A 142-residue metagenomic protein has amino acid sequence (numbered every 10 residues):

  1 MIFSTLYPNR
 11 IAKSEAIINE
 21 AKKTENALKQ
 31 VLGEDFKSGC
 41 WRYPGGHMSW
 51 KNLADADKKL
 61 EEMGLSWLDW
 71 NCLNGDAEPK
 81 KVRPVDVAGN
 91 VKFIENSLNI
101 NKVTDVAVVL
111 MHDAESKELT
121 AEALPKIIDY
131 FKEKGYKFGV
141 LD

Functional and structural regions predicted by a protein language model:
M1-V85, K102-M111: Metal-dependent polysaccharide deacetylase catalytic core of the NodB/CE4 family, i.e., the active-site-bearing domain
I17, A21, N90, T120 (+1 more regions): Aromatic/hydrophobic pocket-lining residues that form the small-molecule binding cavity in soluble enzyme cores
A27-V31, F93-S97, Y130: A generic secondary-structure signal
G64-L68, K92-E95, E133-K137: Glycine-rich loops and low-complexity Gly/Arg-rich segments that provide flexible linkers or classic glycine-based
R83-V87, K117-T120: Short amphipathic alpha-helix initiation/capping segments at coil-to-helix junctions
V87-K102: A short, acidic, amphipathic alpha-helical segment used as a generic capping/interface helix at domain edges
I100, L110-E115, L119: Catalytic cysteine-centered active loop of the rhodanese-like fold, especially the PTP/DSP P-loop
S116-D142: C-terminal domain-boundary segment and adjacent tail
